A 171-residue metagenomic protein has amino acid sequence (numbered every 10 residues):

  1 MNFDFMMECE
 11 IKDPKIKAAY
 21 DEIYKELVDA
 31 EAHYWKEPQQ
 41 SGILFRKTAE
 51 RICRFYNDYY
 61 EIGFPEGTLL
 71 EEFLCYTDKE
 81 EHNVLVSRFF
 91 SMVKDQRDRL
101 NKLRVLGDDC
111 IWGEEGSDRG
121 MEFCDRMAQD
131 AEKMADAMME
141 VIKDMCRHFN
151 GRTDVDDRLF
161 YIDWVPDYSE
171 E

Functional and structural regions predicted by a protein language model:
M1-Q39, V155-E170: Charged alpha-helical initiation segments
A18-A19, A30-A32, A49, A128-A131 (+1 more regions): A sequence-composition feature that detects small, non-aromatic residues
E22-K25, K36-K47, R88-D98: Short, well-structured alpha-helical interface segments that form or flank functional binding sites
E31, P38-D58: Short, hydrophobic, well-ordered secondary-structure elements
H33, R51, L100-L103: Generic structural signal for bulky hydrophobic/aromatic residues embedded in well-ordered secondary structure
L44, N57-L70: Short acidic alpha-helical/loop segments enriched in Asp/Glu that coordinate divalent cations
F64-D157, Y161-I162: Long, charged low-complexity segments
